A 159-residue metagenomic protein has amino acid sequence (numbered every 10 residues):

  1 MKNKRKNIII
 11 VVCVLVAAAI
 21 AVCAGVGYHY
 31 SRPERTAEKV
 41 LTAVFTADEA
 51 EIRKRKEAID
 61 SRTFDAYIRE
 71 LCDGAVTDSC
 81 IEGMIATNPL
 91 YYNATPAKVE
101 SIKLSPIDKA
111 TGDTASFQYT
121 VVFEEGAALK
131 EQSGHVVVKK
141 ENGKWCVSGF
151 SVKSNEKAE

Functional and structural regions predicted by a protein language model:
M1-F45, F117-Y119: Gram-positive cell-envelope targeting signals
M1-K6, D108, K139, G143: Generic cytosolic/nucleocytoplasmic N-terminal low-complexity/intrinsically disordered segments
G27-A94: Core segments of small alpha/beta cavity-forming domains
A37-V44, V99-L104, A115-V121, V136-V138 (+1 more regions): Hydrophobic beta-strand residues in large extracellular and virion-surface proteins
E49, V121-E125, K140-N142: Beta-strand elements of well-folded, non-transmembrane domains
A86-A127: Surface-exposed, charged secondary-structure patches
E131-E159: Short beta-strand edge/turn micro-motifs at domain boundaries
